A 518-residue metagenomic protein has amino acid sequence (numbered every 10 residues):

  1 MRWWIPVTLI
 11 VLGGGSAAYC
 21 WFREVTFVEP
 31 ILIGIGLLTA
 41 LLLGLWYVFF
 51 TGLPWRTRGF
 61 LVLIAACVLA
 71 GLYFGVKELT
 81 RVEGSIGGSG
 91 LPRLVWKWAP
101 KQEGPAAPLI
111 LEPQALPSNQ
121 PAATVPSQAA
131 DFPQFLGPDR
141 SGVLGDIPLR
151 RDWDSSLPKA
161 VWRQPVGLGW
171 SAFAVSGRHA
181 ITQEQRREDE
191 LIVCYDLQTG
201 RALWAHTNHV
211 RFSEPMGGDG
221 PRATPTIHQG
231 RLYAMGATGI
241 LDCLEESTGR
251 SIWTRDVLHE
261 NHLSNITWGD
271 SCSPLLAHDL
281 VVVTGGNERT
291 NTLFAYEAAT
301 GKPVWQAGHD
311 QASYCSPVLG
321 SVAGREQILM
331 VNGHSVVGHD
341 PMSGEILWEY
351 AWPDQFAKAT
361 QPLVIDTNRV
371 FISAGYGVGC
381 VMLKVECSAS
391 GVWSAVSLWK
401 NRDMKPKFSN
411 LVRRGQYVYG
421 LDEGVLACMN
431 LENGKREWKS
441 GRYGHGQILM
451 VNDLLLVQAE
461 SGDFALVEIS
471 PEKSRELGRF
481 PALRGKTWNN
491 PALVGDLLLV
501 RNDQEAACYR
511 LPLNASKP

Functional and structural regions predicted by a protein language model:
W3-G52: Membrane-embedded alpha-helical segments of integral membrane proteins
W55-T80, W98: Internal/C-terminal transmembrane anchor helices
K97-P165, L191-V193, Q198-E214, R250-L263 (+7 more regions): Aromatic (tryptophan-biased) beta-strands that constitute blades/sheets of beta-rich domains
R140, Q185-R187, A237, G286-E288 (+7 more regions): Short loop/turn segments immediately following the C-termini of beta-strands
V161-A174, R186-D189, A205-T226, T254-L276 (+7 more regions): Extracytoplasmic beta-rich repeat domains
G177-R178, Q229-G230, H278-D279, R325-E326 (+4 more regions): Short coil/turn segments that connect the beta-strands within blades of beta-propeller domains
V378-C380, K486-P518: Blade-level signature of beta-propeller repeat domains, shared across WD40, Kelch, NHL, RCC1 and BNR/Asp-box propellers
V378-C380, N401-I469: Loop/turn-rich, solvent-exposed surfaces of beta-rich toroidal or solenoidal domains
